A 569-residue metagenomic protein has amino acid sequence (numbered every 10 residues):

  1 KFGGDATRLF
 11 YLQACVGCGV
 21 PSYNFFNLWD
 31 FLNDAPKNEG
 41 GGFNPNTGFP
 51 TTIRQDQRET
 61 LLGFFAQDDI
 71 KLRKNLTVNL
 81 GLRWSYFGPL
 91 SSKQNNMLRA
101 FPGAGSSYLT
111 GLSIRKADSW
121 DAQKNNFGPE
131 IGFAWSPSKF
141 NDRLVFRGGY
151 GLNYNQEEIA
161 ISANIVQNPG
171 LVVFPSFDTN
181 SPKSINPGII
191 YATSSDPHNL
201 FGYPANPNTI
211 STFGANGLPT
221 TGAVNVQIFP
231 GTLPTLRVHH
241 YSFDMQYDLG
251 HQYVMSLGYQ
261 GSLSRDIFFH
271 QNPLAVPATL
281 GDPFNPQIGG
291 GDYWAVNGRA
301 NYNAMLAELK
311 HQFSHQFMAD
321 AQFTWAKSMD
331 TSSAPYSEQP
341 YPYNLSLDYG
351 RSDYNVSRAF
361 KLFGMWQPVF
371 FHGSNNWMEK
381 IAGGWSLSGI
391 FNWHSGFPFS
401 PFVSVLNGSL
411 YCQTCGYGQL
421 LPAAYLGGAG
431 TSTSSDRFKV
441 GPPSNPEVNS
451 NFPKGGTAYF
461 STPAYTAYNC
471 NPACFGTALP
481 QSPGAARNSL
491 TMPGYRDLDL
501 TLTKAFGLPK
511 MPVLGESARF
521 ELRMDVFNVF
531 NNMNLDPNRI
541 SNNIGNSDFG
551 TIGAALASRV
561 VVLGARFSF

Functional and structural regions predicted by a protein language model:
K1-K139, P335-P340: Signature of Gram-negative outer-membrane beta-barrel scaffolds
T7, N153-Y154, V529-N531: Acidic glycine-/aspartate-rich tracts in secreted/extracellular proteins
G17-P50, Q167-L218, A429-N469: Core domains of carbohydrate- and sulfate-ester-processing enzymes
N75, F87-P89, N206-F569: Short, solvent-exposed micro-motifs at the edges of structured domains
R83, E130, R147, R559-V562: Short, cationic motifs built from Arg/Lys/His that form the positively charged side of catalytic pockets
R83, G149-Y150, R523-V526: A secondary-structure boundary/capping signal
S119-I159, R237, R351-H372, I381: Repeat-solenoid scaffold signature
R143-P182, R265-Q271, L387-F397: Surface-exposed extracellular loop regions of Gram-negative outer-membrane beta-barrel proteins, predominantly
